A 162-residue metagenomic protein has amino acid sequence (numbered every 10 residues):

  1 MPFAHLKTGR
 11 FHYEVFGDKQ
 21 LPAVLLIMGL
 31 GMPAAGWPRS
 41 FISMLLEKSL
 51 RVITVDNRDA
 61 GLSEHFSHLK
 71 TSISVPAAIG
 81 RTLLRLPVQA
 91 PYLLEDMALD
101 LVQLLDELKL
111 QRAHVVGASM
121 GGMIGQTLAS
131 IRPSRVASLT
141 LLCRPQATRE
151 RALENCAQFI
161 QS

Functional and structural regions predicted by a protein language model:
M1-P2: Short, hydrophobic/aromatic-rich segments at coil-to-beta transitions
L6-L84: Conserved HGGG/HGGXW glycine-rich cap/lid loop of the alpha/beta-hydrolase fold
K19, K48, L99, L108-Q111 (+1 more regions): Structured loop/turn residues at beta-strand edges in well-structured enzyme cores
M32, M97, M120-M123: Methionine-biased hydrophobic packing positions in alpha-helices, especially within tandem helical repeat solenoids
G61-H65, R144-N155: A short beta-to-alpha transition loop/helix N-cap that caps and shapes the active-site region
T82-R85, P91-A113: Conserved acidic catalytic loop of the alpha/beta-hydrolase fold
Q111-R151: Conserved hydrolase catalytic core segment
E154-S162: The alpha/beta-hydrolase serine catalytic core
